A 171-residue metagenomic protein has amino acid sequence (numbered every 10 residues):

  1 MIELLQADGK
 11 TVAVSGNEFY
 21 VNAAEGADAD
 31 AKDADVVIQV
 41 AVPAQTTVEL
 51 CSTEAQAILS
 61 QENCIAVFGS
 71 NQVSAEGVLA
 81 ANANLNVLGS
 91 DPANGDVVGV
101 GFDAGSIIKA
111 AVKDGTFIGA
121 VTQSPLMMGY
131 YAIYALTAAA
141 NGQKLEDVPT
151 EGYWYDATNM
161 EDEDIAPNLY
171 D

Functional and structural regions predicted by a protein language model:
M1-D171: A residue-level marker of the well-folded mature domains of exported/periplasmic proteins
